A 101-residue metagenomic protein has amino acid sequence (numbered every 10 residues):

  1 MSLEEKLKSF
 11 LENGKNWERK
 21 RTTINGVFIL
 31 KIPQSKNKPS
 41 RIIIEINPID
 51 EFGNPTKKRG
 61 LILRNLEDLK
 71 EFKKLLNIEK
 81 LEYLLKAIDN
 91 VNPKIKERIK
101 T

Functional and structural regions predicted by a protein language model:
M1-T101: Positively charged, low-complexity terminal tracts and the immediately adjacent first secondary-structure elements
